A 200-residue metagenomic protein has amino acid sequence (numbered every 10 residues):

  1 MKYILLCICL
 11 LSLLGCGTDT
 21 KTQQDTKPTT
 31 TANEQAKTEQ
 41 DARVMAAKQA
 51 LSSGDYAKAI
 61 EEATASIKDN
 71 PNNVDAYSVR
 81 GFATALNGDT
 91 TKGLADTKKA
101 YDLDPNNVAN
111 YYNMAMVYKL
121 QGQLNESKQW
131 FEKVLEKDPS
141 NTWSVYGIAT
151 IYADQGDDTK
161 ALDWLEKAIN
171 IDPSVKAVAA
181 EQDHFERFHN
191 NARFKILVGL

Functional and structural regions predicted by a protein language model:
L13-G15: C-terminal motif of bacterial Sec signal peptides marking the signal peptidase cleavage site
T20-Q35, N170-L200: Terminal, low-structured helical/coil segments at or just beyond the last alpha-helical repeat
A36-D75, V79-F82, L86: Alpha-helical segment of the N-proximal tetratricopeptide repeat
S53-E61, L86-K99, Q121-K133, G156-W164 (+1 more regions): Structural signature of tandem alpha-helical TPR/SEL1-like repeats, specifically the intra-repeat loop/turn
D69, D102-L103, K137, I171: Structural marker of alpha-solenoid helical repeat scaffolds
V79, N113, G147, E181-Q182: Canonical tetratricopeptide repeat
